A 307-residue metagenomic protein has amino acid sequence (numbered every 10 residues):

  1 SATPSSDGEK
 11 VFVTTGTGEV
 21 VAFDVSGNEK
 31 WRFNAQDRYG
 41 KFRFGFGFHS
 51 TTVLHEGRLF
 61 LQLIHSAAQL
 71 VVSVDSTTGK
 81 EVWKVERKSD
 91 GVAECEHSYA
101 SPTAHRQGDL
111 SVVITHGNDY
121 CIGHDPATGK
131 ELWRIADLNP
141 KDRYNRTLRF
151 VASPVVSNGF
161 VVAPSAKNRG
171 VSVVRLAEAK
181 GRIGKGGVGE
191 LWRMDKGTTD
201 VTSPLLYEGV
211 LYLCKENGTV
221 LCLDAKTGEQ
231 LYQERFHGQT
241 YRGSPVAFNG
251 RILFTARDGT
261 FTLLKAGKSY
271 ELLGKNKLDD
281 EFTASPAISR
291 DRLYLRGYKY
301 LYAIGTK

Functional and structural regions predicted by a protein language model:
S1-K307: Noncatalytic, solvent-exposed loop/strand surfaces of beta-propeller-type extracellular/periplasmic domains
